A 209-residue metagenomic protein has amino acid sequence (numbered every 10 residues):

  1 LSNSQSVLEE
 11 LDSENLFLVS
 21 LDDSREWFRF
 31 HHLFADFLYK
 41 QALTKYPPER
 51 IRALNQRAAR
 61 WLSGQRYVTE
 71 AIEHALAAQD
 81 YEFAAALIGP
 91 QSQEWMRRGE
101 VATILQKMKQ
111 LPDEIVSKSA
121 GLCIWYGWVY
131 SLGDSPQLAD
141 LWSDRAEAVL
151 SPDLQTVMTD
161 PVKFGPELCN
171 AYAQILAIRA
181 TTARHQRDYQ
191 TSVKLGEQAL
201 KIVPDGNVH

Functional and structural regions predicted by a protein language model:
L1-Q41, A53-Q56: C-terminal boundary/linker of central alpha/beta nucleotide-binding cores
S4, P48, R52, Y189: Flexible, glycine- and charge-enriched loops at secondary-structure boundaries
D12-N15, S63, L76, R179: Short, amphipathic alpha-helical segments that act as regulatory/interfacial helices in nucleotide-processing proteins
L16-F17, Y67, Q186-R187: Generic structural signal for secondary-structure transition and capping sites
V19, L38, A42, G99 (+1 more regions): Short amphipathic alpha-helical interaction/hinge segments
T44, P48-G133, L138-W142: Extended alpha-helical scaffolding segments used for macromolecular assembly and cargo binding
D113-H209: Internal alpha-solenoid helical repeat scaffolds
